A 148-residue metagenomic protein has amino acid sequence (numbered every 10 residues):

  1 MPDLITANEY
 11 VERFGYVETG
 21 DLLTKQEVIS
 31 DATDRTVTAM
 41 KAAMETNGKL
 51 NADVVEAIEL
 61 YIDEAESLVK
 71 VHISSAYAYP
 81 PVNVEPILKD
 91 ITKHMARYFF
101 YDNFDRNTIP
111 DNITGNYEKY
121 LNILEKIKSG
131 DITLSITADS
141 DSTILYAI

Functional and structural regions predicted by a protein language model:
M1-L88, I148: Conserved short "hinge" loops at termini or chain/domain junctions
I87-R97: Core structural elements
M95-I148: Short loop/turn elements at secondary-structure junctions
